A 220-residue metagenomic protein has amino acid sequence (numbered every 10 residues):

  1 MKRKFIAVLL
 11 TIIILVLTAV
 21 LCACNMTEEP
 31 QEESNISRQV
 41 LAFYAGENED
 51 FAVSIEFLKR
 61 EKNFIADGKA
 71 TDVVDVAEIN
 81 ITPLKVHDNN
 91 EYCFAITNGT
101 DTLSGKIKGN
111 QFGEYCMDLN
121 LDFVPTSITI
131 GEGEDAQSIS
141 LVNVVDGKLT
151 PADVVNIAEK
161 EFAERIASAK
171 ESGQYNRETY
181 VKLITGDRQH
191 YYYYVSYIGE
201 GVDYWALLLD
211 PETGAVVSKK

Functional and structural regions predicted by a protein language model:
M1-L10: Bacterial N-terminal signal peptides that target proteins for export
V20-A23: C-terminal motif of bacterial Sec signal peptides marking the signal peptidase cleavage site
N25-T27: Bacterial signal peptide processing site
E47-F94: Short, surface-exposed binding/anchoring microloops in extracellular/periplasmic proteins
E78-T100, V142-G186: Short, non-transmembrane alpha-helical segments in secretory-pathway proteins
K108, E114-N120, S172-E212, K220: Exposed beta-strand-loop-beta-strand "reactive/processing" segments of non-cytosolic proteins
L121-D135: Short, aromatic- and glycine-rich surface loops/edge beta-strands on solvent-exposed regions
D135-D146, K219-K220: Edge beta-strands of extracellular beta-sandwich domains
